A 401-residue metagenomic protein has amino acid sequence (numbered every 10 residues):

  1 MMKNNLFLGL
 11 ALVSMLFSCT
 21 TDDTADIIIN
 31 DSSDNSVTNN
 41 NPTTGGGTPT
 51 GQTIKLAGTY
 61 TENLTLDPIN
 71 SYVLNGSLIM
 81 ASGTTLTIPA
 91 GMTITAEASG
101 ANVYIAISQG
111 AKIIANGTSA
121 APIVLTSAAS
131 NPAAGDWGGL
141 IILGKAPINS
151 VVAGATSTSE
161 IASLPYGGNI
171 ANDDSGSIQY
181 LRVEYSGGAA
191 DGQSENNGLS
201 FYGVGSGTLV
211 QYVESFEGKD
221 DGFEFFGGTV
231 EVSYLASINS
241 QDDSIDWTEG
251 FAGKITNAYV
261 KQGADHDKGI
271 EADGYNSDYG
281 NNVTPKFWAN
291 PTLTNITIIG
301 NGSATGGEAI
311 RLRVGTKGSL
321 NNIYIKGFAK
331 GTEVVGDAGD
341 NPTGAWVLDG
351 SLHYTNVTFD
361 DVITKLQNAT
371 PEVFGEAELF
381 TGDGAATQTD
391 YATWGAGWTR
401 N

Functional and structural regions predicted by a protein language model:
M1-L6: Positively charged n-region of N-terminal signal peptides that target proteins for export
F7-A11: Sec-dependent N-terminal signal peptides
M15-S18: C-terminal motif of bacterial Sec signal peptides marking the signal peptidase cleavage site
T20-D23: Bacterial signal peptide processing site
D26-N70, L74-A81, T85, E97-G110 (+5 more regions): Extracellular beta-rich repeat passengers
A121-P122: Glycine-rich loop(s) and the adjacent beta-strand/alpha-helix scaffold that form part
